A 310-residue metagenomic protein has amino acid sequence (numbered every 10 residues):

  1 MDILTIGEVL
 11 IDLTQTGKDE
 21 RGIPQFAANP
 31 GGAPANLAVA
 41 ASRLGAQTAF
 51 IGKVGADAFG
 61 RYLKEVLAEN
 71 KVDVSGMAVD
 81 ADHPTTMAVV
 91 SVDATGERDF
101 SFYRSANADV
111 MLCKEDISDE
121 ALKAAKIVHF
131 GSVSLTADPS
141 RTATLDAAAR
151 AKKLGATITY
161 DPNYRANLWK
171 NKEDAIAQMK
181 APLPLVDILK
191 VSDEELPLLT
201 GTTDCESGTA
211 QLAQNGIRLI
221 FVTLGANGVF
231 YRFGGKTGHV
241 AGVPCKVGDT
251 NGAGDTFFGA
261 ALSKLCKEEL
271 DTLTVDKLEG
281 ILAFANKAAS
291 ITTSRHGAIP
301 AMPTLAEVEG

Functional and structural regions predicted by a protein language model:
M1-D73: Glycine-rich phosphate/adenosyl-contacting loop at the front of the ribokinase-like
D2, Q47, T157, I188 (+1 more regions): Proline-centered loop/turn at the N-terminus of a beta-strand
I3-L4, A149-R150, G201-G310: Conserved phosphate-binding/catalytic region of the ribokinase-like
V39, M87-S91, G228-Y231: Short beta-strand scaffold segments in enzyme catalytic cores
Q47-F130, G310: Conserved N-terminal subdomain of the carbohydrate kinase-like
V133-A210, G228: Conserved beta-alpha-beta core of the PfkB/ribokinase-like small-molecule kinase fold
